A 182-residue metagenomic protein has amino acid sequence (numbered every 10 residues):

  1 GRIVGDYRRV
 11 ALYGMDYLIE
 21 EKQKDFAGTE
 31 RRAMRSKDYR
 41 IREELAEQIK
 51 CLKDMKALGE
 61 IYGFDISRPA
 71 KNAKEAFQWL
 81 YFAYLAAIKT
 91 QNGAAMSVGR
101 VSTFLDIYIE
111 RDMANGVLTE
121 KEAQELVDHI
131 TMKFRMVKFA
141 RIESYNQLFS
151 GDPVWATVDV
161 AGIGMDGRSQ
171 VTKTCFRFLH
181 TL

Functional and structural regions predicted by a protein language model:
G1-L182: Conserved catalytic cores of very large enzyme subunits
